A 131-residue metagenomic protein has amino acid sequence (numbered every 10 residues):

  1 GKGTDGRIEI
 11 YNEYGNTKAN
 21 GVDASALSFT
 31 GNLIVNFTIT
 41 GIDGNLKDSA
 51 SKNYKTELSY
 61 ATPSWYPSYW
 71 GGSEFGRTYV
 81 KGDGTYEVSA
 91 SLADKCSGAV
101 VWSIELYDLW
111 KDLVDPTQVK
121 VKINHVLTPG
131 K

Functional and structural regions predicted by a protein language model:
G1-S97, Y107-G130: Extracellular ligand-binding interfaces
W102-L106: Glycine-rich beta-solenoid repeat tracts in large extracellular/virion proteins
